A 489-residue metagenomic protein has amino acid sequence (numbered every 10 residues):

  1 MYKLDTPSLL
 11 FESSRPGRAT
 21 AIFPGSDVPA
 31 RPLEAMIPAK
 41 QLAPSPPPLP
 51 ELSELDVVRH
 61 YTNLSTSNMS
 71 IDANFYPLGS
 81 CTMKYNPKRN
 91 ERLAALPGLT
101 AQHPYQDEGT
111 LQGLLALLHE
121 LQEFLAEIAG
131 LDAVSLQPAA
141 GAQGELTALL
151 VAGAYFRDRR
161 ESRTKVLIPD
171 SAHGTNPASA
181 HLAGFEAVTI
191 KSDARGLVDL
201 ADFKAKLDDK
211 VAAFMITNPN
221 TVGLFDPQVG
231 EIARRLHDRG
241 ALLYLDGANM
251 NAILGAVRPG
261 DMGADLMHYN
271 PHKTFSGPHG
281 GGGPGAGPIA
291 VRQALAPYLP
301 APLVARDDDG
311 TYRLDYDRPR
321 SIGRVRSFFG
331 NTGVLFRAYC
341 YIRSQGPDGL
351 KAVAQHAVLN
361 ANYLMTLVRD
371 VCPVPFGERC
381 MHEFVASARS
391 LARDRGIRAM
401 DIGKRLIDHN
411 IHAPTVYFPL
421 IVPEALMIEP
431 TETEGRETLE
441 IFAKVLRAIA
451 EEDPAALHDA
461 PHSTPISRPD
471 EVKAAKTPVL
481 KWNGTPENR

Functional and structural regions predicted by a protein language model:
M1-A133, V257, D307-F329, L335 (+1 more regions): Non-catalytic terminal extensions of PLP-dependent enzymes
L78, A140, L245: Single, functionally critical "micro-switch" positions that shape active/binding sites and transmembrane helices
G113, Q143-D309, G396-I397, E424: Conserved PLP-enzyme active-site core in the AAT-like
D132-P138, K165-I168: A short, small-residue-rich loop immediately preceding and capping a beta-strand
S135, V188-I190, P414: General small-molecule cofactor/ligand-binding pocket signal
A139, D193, T217-P219, S387-L391 (+1 more regions): Short strand-loop junctions, especially beta-strand C-caps/beta-turns that link beta-sheets to coils or alpha-helices
A154, D158, L182, D209 (+16 more regions): Short, well-ordered loop/turn and helix-capping segments at boundaries between secondary-structure elements and domains
